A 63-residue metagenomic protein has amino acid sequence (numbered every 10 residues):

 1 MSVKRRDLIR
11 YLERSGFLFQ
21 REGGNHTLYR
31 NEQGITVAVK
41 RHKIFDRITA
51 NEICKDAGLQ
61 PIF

Functional and structural regions predicted by a protein language model:
M1-R21, Y29-F63: Basic nucleic-acid-binding interfaces
G24: Cytochrome P450 catalytic-core helices
